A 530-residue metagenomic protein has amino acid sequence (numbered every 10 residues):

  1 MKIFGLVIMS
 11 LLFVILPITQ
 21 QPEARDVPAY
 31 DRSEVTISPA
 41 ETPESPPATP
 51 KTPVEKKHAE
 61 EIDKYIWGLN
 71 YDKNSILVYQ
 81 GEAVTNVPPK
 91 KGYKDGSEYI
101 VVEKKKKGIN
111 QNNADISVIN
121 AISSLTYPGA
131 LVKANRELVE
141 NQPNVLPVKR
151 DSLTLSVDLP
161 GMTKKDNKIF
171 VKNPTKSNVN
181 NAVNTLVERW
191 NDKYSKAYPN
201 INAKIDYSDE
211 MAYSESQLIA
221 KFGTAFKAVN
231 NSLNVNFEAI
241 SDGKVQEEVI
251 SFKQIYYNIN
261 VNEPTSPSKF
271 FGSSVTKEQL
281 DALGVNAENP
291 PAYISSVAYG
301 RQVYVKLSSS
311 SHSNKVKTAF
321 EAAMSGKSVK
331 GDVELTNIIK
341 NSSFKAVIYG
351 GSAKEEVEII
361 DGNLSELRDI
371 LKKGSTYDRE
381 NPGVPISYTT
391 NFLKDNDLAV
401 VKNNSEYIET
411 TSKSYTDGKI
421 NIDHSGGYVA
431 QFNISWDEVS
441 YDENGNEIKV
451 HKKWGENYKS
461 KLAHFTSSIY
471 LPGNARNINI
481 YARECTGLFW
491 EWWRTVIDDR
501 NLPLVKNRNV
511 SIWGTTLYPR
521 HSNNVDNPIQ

Functional and structural regions predicted by a protein language model:
M1-D26: Classical Sec-dependent N-terminal signal peptides that target proteins to the secretory pathway
V27-K419: Membrane-permeabilization and membrane-interfacing ectodomains
A239-S241, G426, W436, E484: A mature extracytoplasmic/lumenal domain signature
I360, Y441-K453, L488-D498: Acidic Ser/Thr/Pro-rich low-complexity disordered segments that often serve as glycosylated linkers/stalks around
S412-H451: Short, surface-exposed binding/anchoring microloops in extracellular/periplasmic proteins
S440-I478: Tryptophan-paired
A475-G487: A short, solvent-exposed beta-strand micro-motif common in secreted/extracellular proteins
R494-Q530: Extracellular beta-sheet/turn segments enriched in Thr/Pro/Gly and aliphatic residues
